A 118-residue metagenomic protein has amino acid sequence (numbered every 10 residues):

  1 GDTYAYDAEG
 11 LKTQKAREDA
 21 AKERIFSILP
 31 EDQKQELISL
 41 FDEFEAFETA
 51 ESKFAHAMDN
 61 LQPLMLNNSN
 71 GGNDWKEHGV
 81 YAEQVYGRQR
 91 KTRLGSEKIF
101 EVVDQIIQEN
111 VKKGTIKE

Functional and structural regions predicted by a protein language model:
G1-E118: Alpha-helical, largely C-terminal catalytic domains that coordinate divalent metal ions via clustered Asp/Glu/His
